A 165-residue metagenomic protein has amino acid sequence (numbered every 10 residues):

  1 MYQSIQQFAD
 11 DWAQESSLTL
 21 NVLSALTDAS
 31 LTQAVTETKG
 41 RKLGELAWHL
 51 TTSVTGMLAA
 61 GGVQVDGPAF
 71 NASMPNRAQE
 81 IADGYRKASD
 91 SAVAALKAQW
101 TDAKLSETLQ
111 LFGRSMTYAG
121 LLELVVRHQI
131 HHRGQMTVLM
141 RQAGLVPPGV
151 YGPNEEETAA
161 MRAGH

Functional and structural regions predicted by a protein language model:
Y2-A9, R77-A82, V126: Active-site rim elements
A9-A13, S17-L20, L31-N71, Q110-H165: Short, contiguous alpha-helical
L20-L26: His/Met- and acidic-residue-enriched segments that coordinate or traffic transition-metal cofactors and support
L23, V54, S89-L96, R133: A structural signal for well-ordered alpha-helices, especially hydrophobic packing surfaces of coiled-coils
A29, L96-F112: Acidic catalytic patch
A59-W100: Helix-adjacent hinge/juxtasegments
